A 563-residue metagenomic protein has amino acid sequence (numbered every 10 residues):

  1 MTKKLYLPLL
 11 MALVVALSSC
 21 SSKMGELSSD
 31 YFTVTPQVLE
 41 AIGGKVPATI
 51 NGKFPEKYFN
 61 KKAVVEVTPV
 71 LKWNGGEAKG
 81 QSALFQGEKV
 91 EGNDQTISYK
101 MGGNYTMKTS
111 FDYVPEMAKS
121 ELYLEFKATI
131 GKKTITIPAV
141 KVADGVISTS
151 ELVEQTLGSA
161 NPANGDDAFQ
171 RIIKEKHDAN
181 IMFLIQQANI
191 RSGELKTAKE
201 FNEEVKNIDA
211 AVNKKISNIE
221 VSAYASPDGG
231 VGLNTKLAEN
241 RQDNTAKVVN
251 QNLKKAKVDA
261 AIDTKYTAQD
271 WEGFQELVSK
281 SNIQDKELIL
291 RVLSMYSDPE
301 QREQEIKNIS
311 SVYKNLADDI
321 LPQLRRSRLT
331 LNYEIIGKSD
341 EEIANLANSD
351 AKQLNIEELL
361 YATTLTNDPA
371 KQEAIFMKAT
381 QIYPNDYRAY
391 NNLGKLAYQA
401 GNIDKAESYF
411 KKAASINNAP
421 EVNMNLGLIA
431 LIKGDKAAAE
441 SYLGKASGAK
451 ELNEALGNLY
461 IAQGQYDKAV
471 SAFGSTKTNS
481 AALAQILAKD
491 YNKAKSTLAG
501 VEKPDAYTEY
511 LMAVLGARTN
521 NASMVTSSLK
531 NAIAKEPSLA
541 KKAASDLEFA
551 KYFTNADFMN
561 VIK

Functional and structural regions predicted by a protein language model:
T2-M512, G516-S545, K551, N560-K563: N-terminal targeting segments with Sec-dependent signals, encompassing both cleavable signal peptides and non-cleavable
